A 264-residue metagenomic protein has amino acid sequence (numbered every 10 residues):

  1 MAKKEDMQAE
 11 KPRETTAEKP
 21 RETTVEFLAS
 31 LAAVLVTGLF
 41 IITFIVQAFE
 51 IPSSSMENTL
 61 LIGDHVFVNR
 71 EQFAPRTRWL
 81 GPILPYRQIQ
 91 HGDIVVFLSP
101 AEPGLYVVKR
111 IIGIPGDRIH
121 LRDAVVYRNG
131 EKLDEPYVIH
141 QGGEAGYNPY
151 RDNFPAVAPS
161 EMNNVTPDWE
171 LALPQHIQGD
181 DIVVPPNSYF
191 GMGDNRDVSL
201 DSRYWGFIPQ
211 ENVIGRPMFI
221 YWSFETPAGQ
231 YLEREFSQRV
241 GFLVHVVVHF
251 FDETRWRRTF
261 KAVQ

Functional and structural regions predicted by a protein language model:
A2-V25, F44-E50, N58-Q264: Soluble "head" domains of membrane/secretory-pathway proteins
A29-F44: Hydrophobic membrane-insertion alpha-helices, especially the h-region of bacterial N-terminal signal peptides
S53: A short acidic/basic microdomain associated with nuclease active sites
